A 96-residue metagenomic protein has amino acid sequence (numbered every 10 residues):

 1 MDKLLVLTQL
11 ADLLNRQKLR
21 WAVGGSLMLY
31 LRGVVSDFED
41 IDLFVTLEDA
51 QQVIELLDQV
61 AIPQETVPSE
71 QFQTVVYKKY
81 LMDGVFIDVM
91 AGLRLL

Functional and structural regions predicted by a protein language model:
M1-A22, D49: Helical scaffold of the NTase/Pol beta-like nucleotidyltransferase catalytic core
L7-A11, I54, Y77: Short amphipathic alpha-helical segments and helix-helix/interface helices
R20-R32: Short helix-loop-helix/strand-helix junction enriched in hydrophobic and basic residues
L27, D49, L93-L95: Short, flexible active-site-adjacent loop segments at beta-strand->alpha-helix junctions, enriched in small/polar
L31-V53: Catalytic metal-binding acidic patch
V53-V60: Short amphipathic alpha-helices in soluble, non-transmembrane regions that often serve as interface/regulatory elements
A61-L96: Conserved catalytic core of two-metal-ion nucleotidyltransferases
